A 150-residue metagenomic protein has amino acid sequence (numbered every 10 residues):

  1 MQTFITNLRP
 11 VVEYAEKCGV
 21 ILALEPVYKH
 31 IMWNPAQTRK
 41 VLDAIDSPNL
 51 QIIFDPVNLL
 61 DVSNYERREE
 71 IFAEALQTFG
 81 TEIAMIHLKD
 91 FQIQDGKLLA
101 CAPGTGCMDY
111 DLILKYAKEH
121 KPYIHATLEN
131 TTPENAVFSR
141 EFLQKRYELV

Functional and structural regions predicted by a protein language model:
M1-I52: Active-site acidic/histidine proton-transfer and metal-coordination neighborhood in alpha/beta enzyme cores
P35-V150: Histidine-acidic metal/acid-base catalytic patches
